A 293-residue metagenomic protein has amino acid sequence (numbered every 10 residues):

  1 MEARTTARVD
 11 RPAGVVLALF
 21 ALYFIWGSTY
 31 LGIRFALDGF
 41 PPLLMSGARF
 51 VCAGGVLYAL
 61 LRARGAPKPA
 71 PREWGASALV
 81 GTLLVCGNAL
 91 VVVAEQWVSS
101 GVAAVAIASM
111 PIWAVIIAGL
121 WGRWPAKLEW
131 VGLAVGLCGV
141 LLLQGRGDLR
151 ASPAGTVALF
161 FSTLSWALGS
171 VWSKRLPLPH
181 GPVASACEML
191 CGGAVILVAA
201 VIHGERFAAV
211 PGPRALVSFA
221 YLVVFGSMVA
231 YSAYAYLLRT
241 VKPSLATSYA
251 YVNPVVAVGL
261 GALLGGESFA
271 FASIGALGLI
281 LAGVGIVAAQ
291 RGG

Functional and structural regions predicted by a protein language model:
E2-G47, T82, L90-V93, G147-R175 (+2 more regions): Glycine-/small-residue-enriched transmembrane alpha-helix faces in small-molecule transporters and effluxers
E2-V9, F50, A215-V217, Y251-G293: C-terminal-most transmembrane helix of multi-pass membrane proteins
R11-V16, D38-G47, P69-G75, W130 (+3 more regions): Juxtamembrane helix-entry segments on the extracytoplasmic side of multipass membrane proteins
I25, T29-I33, Y58-I107, V140-L142 (+1 more regions): Specific transmembrane alpha-helical segments of multi-pass solute transporters/efflux pumps, especially DMT/EamA
S46-A48, A103-S109, W172-A194, V223 (+1 more regions): Helix-helix packing/entry segments at the starts of transmembrane helices
G54-L57, W113-I116, L120, L133 (+3 more regions): Transmembrane alpha-helical segments that form core, pore/gating elements of small-molecule transporters/exporters
V56-K68, M110-V131, V255-I274: C-terminal transmembrane-helix exit sites in multi-pass transporters
L57, A78, L84, S109 (+6 more regions): Hydrophobic transmembrane alpha-helices of multi-pass small-molecule transport proteins
